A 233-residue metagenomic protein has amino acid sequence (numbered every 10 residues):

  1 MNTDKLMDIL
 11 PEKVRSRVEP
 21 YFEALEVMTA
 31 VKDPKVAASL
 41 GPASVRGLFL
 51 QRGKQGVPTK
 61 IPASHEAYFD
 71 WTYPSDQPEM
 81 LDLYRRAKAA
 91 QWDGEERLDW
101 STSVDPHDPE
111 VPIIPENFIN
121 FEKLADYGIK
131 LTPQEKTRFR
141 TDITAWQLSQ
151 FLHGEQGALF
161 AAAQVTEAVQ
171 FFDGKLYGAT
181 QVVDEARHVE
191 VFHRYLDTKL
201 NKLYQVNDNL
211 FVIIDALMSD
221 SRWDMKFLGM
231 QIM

Functional and structural regions predicted by a protein language model:
M1-A163, A168-D173, T198-Q205, N209 (+1 more regions): Terminal targeting/low-complexity segments that flank the catalytic cores of oxidoreductases
K136-R140, A179, M233: Conserved short hydrophobic patches within well-ordered secondary structure
F151-L159, G178-L196, Q231-I232: Alpha-helical transition-metal enzyme core signature, strongest for iron centers
L210-I214: Short linear capping/connector segments at secondary-structure termini
D215-D220: Active-site lining segments of carbohydrate-active enzymes
D224-M233: Acidic/serine-rich, low-complexity amphipathic helices located in mid- to C-terminal regulatory regions
